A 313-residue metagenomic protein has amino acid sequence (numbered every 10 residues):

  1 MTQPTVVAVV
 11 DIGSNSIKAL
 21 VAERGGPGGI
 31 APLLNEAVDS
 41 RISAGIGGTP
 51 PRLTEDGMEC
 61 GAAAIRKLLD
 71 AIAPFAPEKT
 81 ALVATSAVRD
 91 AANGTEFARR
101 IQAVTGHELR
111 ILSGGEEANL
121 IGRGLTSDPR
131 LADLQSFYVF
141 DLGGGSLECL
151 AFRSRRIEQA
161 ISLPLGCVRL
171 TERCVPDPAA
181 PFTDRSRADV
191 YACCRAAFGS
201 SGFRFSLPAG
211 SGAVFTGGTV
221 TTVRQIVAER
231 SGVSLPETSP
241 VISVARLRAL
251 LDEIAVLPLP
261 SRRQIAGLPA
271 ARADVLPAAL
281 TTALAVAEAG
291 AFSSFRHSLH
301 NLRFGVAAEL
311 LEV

Functional and structural regions predicted by a protein language model:
T2-A31: N-terminal basic/disordered segments at the start of proteins
P4-V7, V21, S43-D70, P74 (+2 more regions): Helical "lid/coupling" subdomains associated with nucleotide-phosphate turnover
N15, E78, S293: Short acidic/polar active-site loop segments enriched in Thr and Asp
S16-K18, S146, V220: Structural motif
G28-I42: N-terminal glycine-rich anion-binding loops that anchor highly charged ligand groups
Y138-S146: A generic, well-ordered mixed alpha/beta core segment in the N-terminal half of proteins
